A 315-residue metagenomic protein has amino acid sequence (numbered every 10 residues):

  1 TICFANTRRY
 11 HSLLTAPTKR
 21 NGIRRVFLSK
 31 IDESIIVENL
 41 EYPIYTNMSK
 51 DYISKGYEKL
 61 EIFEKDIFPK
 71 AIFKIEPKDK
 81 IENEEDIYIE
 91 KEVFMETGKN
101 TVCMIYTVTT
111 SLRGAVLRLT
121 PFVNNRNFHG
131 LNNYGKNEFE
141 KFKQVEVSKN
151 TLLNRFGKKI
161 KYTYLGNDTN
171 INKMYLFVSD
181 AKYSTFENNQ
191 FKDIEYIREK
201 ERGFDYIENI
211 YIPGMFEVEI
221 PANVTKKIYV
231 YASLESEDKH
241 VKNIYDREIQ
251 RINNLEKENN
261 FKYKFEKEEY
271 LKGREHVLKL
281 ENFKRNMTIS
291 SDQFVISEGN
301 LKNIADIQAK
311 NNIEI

Functional and structural regions predicted by a protein language model:
T1-I315: Acidic, mature catalytic/reactive cores of soluble proteins
